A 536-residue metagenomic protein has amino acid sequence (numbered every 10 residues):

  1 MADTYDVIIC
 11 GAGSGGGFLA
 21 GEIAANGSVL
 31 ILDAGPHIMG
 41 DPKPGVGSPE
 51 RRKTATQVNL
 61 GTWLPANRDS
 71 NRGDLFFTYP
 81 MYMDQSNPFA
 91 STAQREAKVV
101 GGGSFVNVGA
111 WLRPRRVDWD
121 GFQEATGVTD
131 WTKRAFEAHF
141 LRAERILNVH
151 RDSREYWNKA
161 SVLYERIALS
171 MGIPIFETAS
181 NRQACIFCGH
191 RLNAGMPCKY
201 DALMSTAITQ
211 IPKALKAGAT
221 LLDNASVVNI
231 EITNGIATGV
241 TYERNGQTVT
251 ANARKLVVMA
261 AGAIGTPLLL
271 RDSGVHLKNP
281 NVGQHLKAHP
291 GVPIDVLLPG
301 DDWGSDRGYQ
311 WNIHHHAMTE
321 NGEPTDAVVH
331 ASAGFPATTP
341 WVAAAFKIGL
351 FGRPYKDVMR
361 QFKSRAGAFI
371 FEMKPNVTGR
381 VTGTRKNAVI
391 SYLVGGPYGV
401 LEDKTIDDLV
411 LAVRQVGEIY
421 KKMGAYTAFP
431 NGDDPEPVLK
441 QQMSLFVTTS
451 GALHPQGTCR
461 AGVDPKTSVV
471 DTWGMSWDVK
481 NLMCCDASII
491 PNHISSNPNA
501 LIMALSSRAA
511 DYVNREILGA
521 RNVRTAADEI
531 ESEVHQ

Functional and structural regions predicted by a protein language model:
A2-F122, K133-R134, K278-L298, G304-N312 (+1 more regions): N-terminal glycine-rich phosphate/pyrophosphate-binding loop and immediately adjacent elements
A2-Y5, G246-L256, A260: Core beta-strand elements of the Rossmann-like FAD/NAD(P) dinucleotide-binding domain in flavoenzyme oxidoreductases
P36, S48, L60-R68, K255-A261 (+5 more regions): Mid-to-C-terminal "cap/lid" subdomains and adjacent gly/pro-rich loops that border and regulate access to redox
V108, R116, F122-N229, T427-A428 (+1 more regions): Conserved redox-cofactor binding core of oxidoreductases
H139, K363-K440: Helix-rich C-terminal "cap"/substrate-channel and partner-interaction subdomain that packs against the flavin-binding
A184-F187, R191, D223, V228-T233 (+1 more regions): A glycine-rich dinucleotide-binding beta-alpha-beta segment and adjacent secondary-structure elements that constitute
V416-K421, S506-R521: Internal hydrophobic alpha-helix adjacent to the cofactor/substrate pocket in enzyme cavities
N492-D511: A conserved FAD-binding loop/helix module that cradles the flavin
